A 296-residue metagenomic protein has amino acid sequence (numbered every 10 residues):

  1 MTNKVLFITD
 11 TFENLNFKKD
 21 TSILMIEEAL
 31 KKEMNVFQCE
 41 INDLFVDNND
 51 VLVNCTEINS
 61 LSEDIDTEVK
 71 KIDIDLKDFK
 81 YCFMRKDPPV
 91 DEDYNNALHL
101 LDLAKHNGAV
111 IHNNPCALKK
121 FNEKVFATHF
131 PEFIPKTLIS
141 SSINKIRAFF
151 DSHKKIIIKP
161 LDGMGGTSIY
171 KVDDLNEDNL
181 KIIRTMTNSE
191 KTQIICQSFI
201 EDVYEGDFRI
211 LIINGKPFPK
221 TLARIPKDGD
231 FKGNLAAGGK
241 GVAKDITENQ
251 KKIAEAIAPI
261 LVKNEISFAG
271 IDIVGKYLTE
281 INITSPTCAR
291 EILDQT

Functional and structural regions predicted by a protein language model:
N3, T9, L15-K18, D245-T296: ATP-dependent carboxylate activation and anion-phosphoryl transfer catalytic cores that bind Mg-ATP to form
F7, F83-M84, Q197: Redox-cofactor binding/interface segments in oxidoreductases and associated redox assembly factors
T11, K86-P89, L161-G163, P286: Short glycine-rich anion-binding loops that position phosphate/pyrophosphate groups of nucleotides and phosphorylated
E13-I139: Conserved N-proximal alpha/beta basic substrate-recognition cap immediately N-terminal to, or forming the N-lobe
L30, K105, F150-D151, V262: Anion (oxyanion) recognition and catalysis
E132-H153: Rossmann-like NAD(P)H-binding beta-loop-alpha module
N144, D151-K155, G165-K251, L261: Phosphate-binding site of ATP-dependent enzymes
